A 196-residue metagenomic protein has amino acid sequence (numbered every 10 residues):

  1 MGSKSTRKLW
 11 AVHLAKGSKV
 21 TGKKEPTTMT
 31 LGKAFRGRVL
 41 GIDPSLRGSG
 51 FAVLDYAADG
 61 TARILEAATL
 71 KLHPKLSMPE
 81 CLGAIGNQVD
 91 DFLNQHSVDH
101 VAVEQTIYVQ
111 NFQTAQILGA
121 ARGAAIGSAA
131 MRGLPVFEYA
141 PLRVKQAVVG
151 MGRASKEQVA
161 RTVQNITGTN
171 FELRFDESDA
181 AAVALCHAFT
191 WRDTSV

Functional and structural regions predicted by a protein language model:
M1-V196: Phosphate- and other anionic-substrate recognition elements at nucleic-acid/protein interfaces
